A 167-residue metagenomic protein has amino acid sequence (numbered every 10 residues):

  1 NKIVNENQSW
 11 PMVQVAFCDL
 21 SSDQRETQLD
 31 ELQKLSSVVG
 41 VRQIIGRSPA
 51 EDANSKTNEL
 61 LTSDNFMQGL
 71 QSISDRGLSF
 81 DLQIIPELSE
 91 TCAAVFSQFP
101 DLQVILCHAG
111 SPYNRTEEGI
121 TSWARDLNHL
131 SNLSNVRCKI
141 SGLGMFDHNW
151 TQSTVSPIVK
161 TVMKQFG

Functional and structural regions predicted by a protein language model:
N1-D30: A metal-dependent hydrolase metal-coordination microenvironment
N5-E6, K34, S74-D75: Basic phosphate/pyrophosphate-binding loop/patch that engages nucleotide-derived ligands
N7-Q8, L35, F99, L133: Acidic-histidine catalytic/liganding microenvironments
P11-M12, V38-V39, V136: Short, conserved active-site loop motifs that form the nucleotide-linked donor/cofactor pocket
F17, I44, S141: Conserved residues at the C-terminal ends of beta-strands
Q43-T62: Glycine-rich phosphate-binding "P-loop"
K56-G167: Catalytic pocket-lining loop regions of alpha/beta-barrel enzymes, especially the amidohydrolase/enolase/GH5 lineages
